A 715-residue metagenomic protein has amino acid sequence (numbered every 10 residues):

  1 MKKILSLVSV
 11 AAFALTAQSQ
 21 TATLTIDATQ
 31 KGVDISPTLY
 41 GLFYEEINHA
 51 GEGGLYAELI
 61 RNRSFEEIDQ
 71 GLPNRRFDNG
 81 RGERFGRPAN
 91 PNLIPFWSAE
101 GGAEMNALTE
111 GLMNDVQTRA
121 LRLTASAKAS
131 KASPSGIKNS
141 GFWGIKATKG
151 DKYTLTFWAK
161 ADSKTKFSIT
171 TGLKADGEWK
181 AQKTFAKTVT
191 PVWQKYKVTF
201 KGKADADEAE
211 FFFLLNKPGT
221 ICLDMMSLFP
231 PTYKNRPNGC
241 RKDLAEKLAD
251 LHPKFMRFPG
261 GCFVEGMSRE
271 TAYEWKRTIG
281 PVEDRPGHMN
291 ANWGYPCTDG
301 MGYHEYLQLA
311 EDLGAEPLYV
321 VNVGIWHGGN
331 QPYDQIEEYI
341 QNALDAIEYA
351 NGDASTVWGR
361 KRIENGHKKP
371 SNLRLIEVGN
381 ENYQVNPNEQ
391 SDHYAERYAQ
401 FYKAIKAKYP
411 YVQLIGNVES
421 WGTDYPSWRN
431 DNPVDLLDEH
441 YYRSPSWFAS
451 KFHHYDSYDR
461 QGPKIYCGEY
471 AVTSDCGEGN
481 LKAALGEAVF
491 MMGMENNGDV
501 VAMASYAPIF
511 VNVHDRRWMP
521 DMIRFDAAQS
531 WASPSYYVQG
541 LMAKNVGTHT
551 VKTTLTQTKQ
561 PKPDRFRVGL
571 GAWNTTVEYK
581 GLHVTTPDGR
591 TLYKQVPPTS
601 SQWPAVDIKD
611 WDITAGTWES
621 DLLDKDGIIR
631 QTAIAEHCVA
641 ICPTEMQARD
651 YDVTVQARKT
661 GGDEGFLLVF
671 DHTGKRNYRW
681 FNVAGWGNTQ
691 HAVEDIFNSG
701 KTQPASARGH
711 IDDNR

Functional and structural regions predicted by a protein language model:
T23-I26, K195-L228, I363-N365, Q560-N574 (+1 more regions): Extracellular beta-strand ligand-recognition surfaces/modules
L42, P73-R122, V264-Y303, Q335-Y339 (+1 more regions): Aromatic- and acidic-residue-enriched carbohydrate-binding clefts of CAZyme catalytic domains
R61-I68, L121, G136-I169, Q194-K201 (+4 more regions): Extra-cytoplasmic beta-strand recognition segments
L108-S133, E619-V639, Y651, Q690-I696: Short carbohydrate-recognition loop motifs
D176-A206, Q560-K562, P704-N714: Extracellular carbohydrate recognition and processing domains and analogous Trp-centered ligand-binding platforms
D176-K187, K195-K197, G202, P230 (+6 more regions): Active-site cleft segment of glycoside hydrolase catalytic domains centered on the general acid/base Glu
Q308-L309, Q400-Q413, W428-D431, D435-N545: Catalytic-core region of carbohydrate-active enzymes that cleave or remodel glycosidic bonds
A633-K701: Secretory/extracellular carbohydrate-interaction modules and structurally similar beta-sandwich "look-alikes"
